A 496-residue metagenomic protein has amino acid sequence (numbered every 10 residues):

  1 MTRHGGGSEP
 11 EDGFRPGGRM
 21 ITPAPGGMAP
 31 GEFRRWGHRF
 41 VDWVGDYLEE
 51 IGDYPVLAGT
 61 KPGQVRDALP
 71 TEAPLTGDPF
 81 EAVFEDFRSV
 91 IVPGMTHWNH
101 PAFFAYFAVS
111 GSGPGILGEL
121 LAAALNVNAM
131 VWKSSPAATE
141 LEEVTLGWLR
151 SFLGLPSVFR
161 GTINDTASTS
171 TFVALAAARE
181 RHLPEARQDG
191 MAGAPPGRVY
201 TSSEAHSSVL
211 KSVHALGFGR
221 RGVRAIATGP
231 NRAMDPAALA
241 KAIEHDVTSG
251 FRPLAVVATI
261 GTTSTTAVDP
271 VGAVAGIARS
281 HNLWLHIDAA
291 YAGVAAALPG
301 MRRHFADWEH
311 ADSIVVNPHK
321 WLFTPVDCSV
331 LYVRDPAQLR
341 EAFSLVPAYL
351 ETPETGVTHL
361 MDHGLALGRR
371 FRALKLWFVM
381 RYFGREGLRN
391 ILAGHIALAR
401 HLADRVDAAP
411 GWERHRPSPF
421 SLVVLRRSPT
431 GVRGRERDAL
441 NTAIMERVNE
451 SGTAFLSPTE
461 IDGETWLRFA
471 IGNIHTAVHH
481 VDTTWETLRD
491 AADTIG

Functional and structural regions predicted by a protein language model:
F14-V158, E446, E450-A454, G472 (+1 more regions): N-terminal entrance/gating region of PLP-dependent enzymes' catalytic architecture
I21-P30, L125-K133, P156-T162, G193-G197 (+5 more regions): Glycine- and acidic
F159, P410-E413, T453-P458: A short linear hydrophobic-aromatic micro-motif
T166-Q338: Conserved PLP-enzyme active-site core in the AAT-like
L254, T262, H281, D307-P410: Active-site C-terminal subdomain of aminotransferase-like
R414-V448: Conserved PLP-binding catalytic core of the aspartate aminotransferase-like
P417, L422, E450-R468: Conserved PLP cofactor-binding pocket of PLP-dependent enzymes
P458-G496: PLP-dependent enzyme catalytic core of the Aspartate aminotransferase-like
